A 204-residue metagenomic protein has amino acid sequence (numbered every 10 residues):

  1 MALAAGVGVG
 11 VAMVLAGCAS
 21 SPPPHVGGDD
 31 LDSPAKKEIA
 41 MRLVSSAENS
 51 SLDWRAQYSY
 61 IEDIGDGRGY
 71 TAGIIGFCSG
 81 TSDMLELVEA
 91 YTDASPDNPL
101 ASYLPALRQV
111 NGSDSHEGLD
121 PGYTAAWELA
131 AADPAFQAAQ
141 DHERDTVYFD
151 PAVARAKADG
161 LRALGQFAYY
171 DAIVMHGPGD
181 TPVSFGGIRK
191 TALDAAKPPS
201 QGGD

Functional and structural regions predicted by a protein language model:
M1-V7: N-terminal export and membrane-targeting signals
V7-M13: Hydrophobic helical h-region of N-terminal Sec-dependent signal peptides in bacterial secretory/periplasmic proteins
L15-G17: C-terminal motif of bacterial Sec signal peptides marking the signal peptidase cleavage site
P22-A131, A139-D159, L164-D204: Cell-wall polysaccharide-cleaving catalytic domain and substrate-binding groove, primarily in peptidoglycan/chitin
